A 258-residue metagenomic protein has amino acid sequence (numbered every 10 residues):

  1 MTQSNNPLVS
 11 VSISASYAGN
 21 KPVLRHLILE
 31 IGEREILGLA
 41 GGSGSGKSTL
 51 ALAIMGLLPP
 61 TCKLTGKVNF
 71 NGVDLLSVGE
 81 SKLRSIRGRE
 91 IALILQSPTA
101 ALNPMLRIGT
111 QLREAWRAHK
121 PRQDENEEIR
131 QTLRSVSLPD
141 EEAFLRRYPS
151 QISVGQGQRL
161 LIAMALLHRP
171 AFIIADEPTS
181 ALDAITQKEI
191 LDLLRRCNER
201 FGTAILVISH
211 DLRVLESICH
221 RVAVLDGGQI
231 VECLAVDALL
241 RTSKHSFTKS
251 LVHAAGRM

Functional and structural regions predicted by a protein language model:
T61, I91-I94, S137-P139, A238-M258: C-terminal boundary and immediately downstream tail of ABC-type ATPase nucleotide-binding domains
K63-D74: Conserved ABC transporter NBD signature motif
L75-A92, A118, A238-S243: ABC ATPase NBD coupling module
L167-A171: A short, proline-enriched helix->beta-strand linker immediately N-terminal to the Walker B motif in ABC-type P-loop
L215-S217: A short, surface-exposed alpha-helical micro-motif characterized by mixed small hydrophobic and charged/polar residues
C233-L234: ABC ATPase "signature
